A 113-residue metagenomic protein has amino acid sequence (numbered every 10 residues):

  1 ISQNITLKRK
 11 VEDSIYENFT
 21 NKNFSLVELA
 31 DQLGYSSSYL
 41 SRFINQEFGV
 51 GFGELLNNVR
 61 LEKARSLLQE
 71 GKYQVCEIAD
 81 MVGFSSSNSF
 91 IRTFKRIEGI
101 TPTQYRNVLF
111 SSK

Functional and structural regions predicted by a protein language model:
I1-F24, A30-L33, E54-Y73: A short, Lys/Arg-enriched amphipathic alpha-helix from helix-turn-helix/homeodomain DNA-binding modules
T6, T20, T93, T101-T103: Residue-identity detector for threonine
D13, Q46-S85, N107-K113: Terminal helix-turn-helix DNA-binding modules in bacterial transcription factors
F24, R106-N107: Short, hydrophobic secondary-structure boundary micro-motifs
V27-L56, A79-T101: Basic/polar phosphate-binding segments, predominantly the helix-turn-helix DNA-binding elements of transcriptional
